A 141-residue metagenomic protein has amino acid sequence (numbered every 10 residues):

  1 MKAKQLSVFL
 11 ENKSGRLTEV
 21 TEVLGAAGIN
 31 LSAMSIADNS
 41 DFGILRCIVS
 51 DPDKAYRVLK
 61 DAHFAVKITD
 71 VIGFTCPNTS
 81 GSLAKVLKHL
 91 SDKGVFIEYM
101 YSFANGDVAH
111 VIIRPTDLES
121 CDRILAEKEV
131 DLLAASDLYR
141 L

Functional and structural regions predicted by a protein language model:
M1-L141: A conserved regulatory-domain signal marking ACT and ACT-like small-molecule sensing domains and adjacent regulatory
